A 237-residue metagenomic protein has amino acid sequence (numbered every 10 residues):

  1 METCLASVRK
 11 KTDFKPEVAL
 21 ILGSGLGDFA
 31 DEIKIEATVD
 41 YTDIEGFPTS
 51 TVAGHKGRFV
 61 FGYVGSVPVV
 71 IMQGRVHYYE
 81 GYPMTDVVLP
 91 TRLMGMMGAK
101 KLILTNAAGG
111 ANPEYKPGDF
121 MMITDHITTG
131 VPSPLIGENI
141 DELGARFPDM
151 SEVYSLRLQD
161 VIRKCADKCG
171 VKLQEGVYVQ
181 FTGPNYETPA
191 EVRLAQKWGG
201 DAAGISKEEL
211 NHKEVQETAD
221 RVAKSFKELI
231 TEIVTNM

Functional and structural regions predicted by a protein language model:
M1-M150: Metabolite-binding pocket within alpha/beta catalytic cores that recognizes anionic/polar moieties
L102-L104, A202-I205: Short hydrophobic alpha-helical runs that function as membrane-insertion/retention elements
P113-G118, Y186-E187, E208-K213: Short secondary-structure transition/capping segments
I127-P184: Histidine/lysine/aspartate-rich catalytic loop segments that bind and position anionic ligands
I140-S151, G199, E209-T218: Glycine-rich tight-turn/loop motif centered on a GG-T
Q159, K164-D201, K227-I230, V234-M237: Active-site/ligand-binding-proximal alpha/beta "capping" segment
S206-M237: His/Asp/Glu-rich mid-to-C-terminal helical/loop segments that flank catalytic regions of hydrolases
